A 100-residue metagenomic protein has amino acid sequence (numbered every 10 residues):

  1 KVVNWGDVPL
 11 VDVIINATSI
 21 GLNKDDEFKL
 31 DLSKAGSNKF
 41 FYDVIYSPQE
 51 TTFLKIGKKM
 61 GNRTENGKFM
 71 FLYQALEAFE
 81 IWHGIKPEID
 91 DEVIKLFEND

Functional and structural regions predicted by a protein language model:
K1-T64: Rossmann-like adenosine-cofactor binding region
F40, V44-D100: Adenosine-phosphate binding glycine-rich loop
